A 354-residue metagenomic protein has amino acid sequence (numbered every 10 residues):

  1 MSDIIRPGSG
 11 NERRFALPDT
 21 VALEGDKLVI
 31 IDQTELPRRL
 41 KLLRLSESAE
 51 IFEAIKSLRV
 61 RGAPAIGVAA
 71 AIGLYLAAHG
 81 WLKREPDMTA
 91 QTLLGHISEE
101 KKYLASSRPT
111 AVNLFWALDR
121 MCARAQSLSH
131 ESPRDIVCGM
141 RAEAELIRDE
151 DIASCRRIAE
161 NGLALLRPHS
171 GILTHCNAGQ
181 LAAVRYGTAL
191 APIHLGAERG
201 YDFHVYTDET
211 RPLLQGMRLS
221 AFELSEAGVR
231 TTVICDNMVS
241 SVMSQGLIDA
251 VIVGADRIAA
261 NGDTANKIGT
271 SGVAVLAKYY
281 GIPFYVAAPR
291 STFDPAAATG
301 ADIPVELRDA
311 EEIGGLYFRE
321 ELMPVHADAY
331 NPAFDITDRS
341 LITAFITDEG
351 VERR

Functional and structural regions predicted by a protein language model:
S2-A49, E53-K56: Positively charged, low-complexity intrinsically disordered leader regions
I4-P7, E12-K27, K102-G171, F284 (+3 more regions): C-terminal binding/interaction regions
R38-E50, P168, Q245-G254: Acidic-glycine-rich active-site phosphate/pyrophosphate-binding loop
L42-E47, G179-A183, A260-A265: Short, glycine-rich nucleotide/cofactor-binding loops
L43-R59, G95, A164-I172, L316-H326: Short, hydrophobic/aliphatic alpha-helical segments
F52-V60, I66, G272-V275: Small-aliphatic-rich amphipathic alpha-helix that forms the alpha element of a beta-alpha
R59-I234: N-terminal active-site beta-alpha-beta segment that forms phosphate/nucleotide-binding and substrate-recognition loops
D202-F203, D208-R354: Conserved phosphate- and dinucleotide-binding cores of soluble alpha/beta proteins, encompassing both enzyme active
